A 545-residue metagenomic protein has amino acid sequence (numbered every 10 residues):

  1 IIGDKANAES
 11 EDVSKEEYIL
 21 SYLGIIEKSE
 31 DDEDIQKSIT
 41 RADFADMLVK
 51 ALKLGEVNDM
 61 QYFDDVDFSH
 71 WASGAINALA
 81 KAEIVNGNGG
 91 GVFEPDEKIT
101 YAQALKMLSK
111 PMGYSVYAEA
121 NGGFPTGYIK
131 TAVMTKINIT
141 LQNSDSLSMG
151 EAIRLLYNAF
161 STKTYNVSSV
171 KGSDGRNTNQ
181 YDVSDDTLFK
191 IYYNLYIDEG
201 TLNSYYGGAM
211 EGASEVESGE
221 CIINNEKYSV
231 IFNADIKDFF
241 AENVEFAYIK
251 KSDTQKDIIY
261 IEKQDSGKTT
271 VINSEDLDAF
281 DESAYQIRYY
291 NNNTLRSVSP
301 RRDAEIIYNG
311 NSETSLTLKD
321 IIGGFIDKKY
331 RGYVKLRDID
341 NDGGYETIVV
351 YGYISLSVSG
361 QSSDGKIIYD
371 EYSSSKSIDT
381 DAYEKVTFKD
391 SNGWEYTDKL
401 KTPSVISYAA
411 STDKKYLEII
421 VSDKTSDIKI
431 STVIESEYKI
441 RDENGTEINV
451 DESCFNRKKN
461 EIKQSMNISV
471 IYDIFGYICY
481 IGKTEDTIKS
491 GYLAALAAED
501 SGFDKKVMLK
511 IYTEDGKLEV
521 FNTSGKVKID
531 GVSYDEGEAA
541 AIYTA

Functional and structural regions predicted by a protein language model:
I1-G74, K81-S146, F160-I236, E245-A247 (+1 more regions): Feature responds to low-complexity, polar/acidic, surface-exposed segments characteristic of secreted/exported proteins
T40, T100, S148, S299-R301 (+1 more regions): Helix N-cap / beta->alpha transition motif
F44-L48, A75, Y101-L108, A152-I153 (+3 more regions): Amphipathic, non-transmembrane alpha-helical segments in extracytoplasmic/periplasmic proteins
R154, T164-K227, I231-A545: Short, flexible, surface-exposed loop segments at domain boundaries
